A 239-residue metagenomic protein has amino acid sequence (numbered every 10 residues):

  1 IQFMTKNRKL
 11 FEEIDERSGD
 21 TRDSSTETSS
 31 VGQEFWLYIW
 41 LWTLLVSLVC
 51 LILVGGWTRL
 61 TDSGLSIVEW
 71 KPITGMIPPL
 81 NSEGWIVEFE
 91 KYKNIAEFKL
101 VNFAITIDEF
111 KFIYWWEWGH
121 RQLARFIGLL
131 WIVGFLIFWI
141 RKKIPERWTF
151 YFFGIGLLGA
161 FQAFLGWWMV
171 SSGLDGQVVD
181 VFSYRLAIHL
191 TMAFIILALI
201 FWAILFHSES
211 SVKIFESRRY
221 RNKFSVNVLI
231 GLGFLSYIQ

Functional and structural regions predicted by a protein language model:
I1-F3: Short, Lys/Arg-enriched N-terminal segments with co-localized hydrophobic residues within the first ~10-30 amino acids
T5-Q239: Polytopic transmembrane helical bundles with strong interfacial aromatic enrichment
